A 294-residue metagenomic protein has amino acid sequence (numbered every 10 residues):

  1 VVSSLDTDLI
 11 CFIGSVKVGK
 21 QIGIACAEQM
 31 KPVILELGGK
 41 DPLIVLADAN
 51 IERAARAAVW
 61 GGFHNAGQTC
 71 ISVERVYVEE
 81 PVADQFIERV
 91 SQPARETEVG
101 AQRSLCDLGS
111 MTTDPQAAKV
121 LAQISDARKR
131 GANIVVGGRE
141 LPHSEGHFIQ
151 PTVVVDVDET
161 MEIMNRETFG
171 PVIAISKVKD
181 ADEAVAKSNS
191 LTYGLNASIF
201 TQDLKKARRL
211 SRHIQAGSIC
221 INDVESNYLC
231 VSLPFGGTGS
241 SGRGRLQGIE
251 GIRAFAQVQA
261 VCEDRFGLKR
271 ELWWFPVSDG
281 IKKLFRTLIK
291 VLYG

Functional and structural regions predicted by a protein language model:
V1-C11: A structured beta-alpha segment of the ubiquitous adenosine-cofactor-binding alpha/beta core
V2, Q21-A25, E88-R89, S211-R212 (+1 more regions): Short amphipathic alpha-helical segments
S4, A57-W60, Q92, Q123-D126 (+3 more regions): Residues within well-ordered alpha-helical secondary structure of globular protein domains
S4, L37-G39, C70-I71, L105 (+2 more regions): Short glycine-enriched loop/turn motifs at secondary-structure junctions
L5-D6, M30, G131, T192 (+1 more regions): Residue-level detector of structured alpha->beta connecting loops
L9, S15-D158, I221, K283 (+1 more regions): ALDH superfamily catalytic-core signature
I44, L141, F148-G294: Conserved C-terminal structural/oligomerization subdomain of aldehyde/semialdehyde dehydrogenase
